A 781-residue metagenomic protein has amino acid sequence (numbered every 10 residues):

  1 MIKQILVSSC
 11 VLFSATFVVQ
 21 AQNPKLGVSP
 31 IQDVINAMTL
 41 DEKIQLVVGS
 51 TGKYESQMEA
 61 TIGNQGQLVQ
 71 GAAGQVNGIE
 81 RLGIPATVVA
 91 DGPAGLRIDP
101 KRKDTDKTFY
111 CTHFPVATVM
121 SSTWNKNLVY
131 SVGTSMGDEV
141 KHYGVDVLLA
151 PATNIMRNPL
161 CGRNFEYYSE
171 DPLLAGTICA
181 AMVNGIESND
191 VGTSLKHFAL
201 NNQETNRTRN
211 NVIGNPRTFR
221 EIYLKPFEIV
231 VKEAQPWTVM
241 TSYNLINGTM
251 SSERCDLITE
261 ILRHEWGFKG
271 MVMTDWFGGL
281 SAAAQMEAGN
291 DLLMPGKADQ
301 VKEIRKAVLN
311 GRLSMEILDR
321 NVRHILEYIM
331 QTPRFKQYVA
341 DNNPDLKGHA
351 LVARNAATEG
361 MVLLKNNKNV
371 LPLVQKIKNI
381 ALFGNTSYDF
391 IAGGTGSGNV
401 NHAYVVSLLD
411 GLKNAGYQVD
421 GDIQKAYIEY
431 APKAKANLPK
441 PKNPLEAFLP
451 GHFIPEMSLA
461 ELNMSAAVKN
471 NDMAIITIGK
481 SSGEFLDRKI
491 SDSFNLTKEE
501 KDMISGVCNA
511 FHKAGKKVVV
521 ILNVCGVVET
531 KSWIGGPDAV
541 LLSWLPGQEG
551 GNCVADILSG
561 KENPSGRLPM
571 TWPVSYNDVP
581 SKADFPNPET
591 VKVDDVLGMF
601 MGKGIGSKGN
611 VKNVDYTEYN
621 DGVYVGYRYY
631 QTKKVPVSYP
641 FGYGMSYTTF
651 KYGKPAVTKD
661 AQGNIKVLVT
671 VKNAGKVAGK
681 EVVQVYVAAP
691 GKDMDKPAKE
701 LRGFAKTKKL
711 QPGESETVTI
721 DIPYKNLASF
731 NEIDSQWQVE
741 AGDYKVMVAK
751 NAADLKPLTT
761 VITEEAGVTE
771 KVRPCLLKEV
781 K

Functional and structural regions predicted by a protein language model:
M1-P24: Bacterial Sec-dependent N-terminal signal peptides
S9-C10, A15-F17, V669, G713 (+1 more regions): Compositionally biased regions
A21-S729, E740-V748, A752, C775-K781: Glycoside hydrolase catalytic-domain context in secreted enzymes
E732-D734: Short beta-alpha junctions and helix-cap segments that line functional grooves
D754-E770: Short beta-strand elements
